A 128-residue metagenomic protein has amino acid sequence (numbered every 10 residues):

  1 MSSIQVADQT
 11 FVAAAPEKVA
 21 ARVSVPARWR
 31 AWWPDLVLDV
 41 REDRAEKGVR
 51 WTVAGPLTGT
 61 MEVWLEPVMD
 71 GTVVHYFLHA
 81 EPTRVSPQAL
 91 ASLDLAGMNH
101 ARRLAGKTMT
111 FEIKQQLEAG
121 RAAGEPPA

Functional and structural regions predicted by a protein language model:
M1, T52-A54: Residues embedded in well-ordered secondary-structure elements
M1-D39, A128: Hydrophobic ligand-binding cavity/cleft-lining segments
S3, E46-G48, M69-V73: A generic structural signal for beta-strand entry/edge sites
Q9-A13, T52, W64: Generic structural detector for well-ordered beta-strands
V19-V23, W29, V49-W51, V74-Y76 (+1 more regions): Hydrophobic pocket/interface hotspot
P34-L38, A45-V49, L57-M61: A generic structural signal for short beta-strands and their flanking turns/coil linkers
L38-E42, D94-L95: Juxtamembrane/interface motifs at transmembrane-helix termini
A54-A128: Beta-strand/loop substructures that line and gate deep hydrophobic ligand-binding cavities in soluble
